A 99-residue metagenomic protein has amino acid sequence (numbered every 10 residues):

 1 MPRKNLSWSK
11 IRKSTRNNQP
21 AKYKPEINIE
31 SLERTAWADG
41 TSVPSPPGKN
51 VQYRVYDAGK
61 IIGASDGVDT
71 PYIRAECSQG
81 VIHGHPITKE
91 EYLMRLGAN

Functional and structural regions predicted by a protein language model:
M1-N99: Functional cores of ribonucleases/endoribonucleases
